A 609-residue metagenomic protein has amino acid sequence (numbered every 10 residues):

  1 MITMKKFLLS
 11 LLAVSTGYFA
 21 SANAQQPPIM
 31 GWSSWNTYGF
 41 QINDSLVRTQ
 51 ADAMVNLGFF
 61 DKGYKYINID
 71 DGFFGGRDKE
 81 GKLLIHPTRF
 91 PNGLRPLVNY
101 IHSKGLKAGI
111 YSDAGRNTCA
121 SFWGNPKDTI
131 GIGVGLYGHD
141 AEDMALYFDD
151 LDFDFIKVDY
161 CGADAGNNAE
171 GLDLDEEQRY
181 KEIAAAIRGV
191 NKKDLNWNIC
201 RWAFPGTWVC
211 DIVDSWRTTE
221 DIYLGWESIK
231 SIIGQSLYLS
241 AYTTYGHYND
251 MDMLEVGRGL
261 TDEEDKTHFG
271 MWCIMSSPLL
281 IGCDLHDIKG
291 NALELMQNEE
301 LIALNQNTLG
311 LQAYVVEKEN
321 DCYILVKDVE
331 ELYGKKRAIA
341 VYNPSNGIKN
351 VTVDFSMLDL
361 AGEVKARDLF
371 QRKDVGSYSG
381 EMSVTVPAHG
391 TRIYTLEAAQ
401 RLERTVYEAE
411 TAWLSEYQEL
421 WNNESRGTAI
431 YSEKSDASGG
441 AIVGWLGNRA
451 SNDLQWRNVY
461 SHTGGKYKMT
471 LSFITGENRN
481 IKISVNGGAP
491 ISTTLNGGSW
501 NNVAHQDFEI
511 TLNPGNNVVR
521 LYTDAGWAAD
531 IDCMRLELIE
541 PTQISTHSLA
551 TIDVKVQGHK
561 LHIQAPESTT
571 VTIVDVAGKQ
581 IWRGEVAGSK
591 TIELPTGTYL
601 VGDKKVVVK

Functional and structural regions predicted by a protein language model:
P28, L46, Q50, M54-A169: Aromatic-lined carbohydrate-binding/catalytic grooves of carbohydrate-active enzymes
P28-S34, G63-D70, K107-S112, D154-D159 (+5 more regions): Structural recognition of the beta-strand scaffold that forms the well-ordered cores of secreted hydrolase catalytic
L106-W123, I187-G206: Aromatic-lined carbohydrate-recognition surfaces of secreted/lumenal glycan-active proteins
G189, D194-D284: Glycan-recognition surfaces
W272-M275, L280-G282, K318-L360, H389 (+5 more regions): Carbohydrate-binding surface patches
L280-S345, S425-G447, G515: Glycan-recognition and catalytic regions of carbohydrate-active enzymes
K349, L358-A366, S377, S383-P541 (+1 more regions): Extracytoplasmic
Q543-K609: C-terminal outer-membrane/trafficking sorting elements
